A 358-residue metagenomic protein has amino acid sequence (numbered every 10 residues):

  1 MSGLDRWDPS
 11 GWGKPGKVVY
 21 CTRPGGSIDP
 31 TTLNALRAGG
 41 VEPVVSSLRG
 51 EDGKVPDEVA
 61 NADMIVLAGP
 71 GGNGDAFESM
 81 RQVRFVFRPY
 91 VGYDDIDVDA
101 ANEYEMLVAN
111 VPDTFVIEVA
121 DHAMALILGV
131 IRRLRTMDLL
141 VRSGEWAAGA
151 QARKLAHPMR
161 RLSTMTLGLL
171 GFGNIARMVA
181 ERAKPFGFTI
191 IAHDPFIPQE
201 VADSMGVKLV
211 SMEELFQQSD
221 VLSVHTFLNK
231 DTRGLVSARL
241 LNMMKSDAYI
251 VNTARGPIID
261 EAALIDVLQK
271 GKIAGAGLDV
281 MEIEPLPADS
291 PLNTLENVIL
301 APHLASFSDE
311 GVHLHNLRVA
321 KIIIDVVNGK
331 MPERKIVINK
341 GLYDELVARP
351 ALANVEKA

Functional and structural regions predicted by a protein language model:
M1-V111, S237, K357-A358: An N-terminal-biased, well-structured beta-alpha scaffold segment characteristic of Rossmann-like dinucleotide-binding
S2-G13, T32, N102, N110-H122 (+3 more regions): C-terminal helix-to-coil terminal segments
G11-K14, P30-T31, A152-S246, N354-A358: Rossmann-like dinucleotide/phosphate-binding beta-alpha-beta segment
W12, A76-Q82, L241-K245, V267-G271 (+1 more regions): Short, conserved loop/helix-junction motifs that constitute active-site signature segments in enzyme catalytic cores
A62, M80, Q218-S219, D247: An anion/phosphate-binding loop that grips the pyrophosphate of nucleotide cofactors and donors
P70, V91, D220, H225-L228 (+2 more regions): Short glycine-/small-residue-rich Rossmann-like dinucleotide-binding loops
V83-D97, M243-E284: ADP-ribose/adenylate-binding Rossmann-like module
P112-T166, E181, I336: Phosphate-binding beta-alpha-beta segment of Rossmann-like dinucleotide-binding domains, i.e., the NAD(P)
